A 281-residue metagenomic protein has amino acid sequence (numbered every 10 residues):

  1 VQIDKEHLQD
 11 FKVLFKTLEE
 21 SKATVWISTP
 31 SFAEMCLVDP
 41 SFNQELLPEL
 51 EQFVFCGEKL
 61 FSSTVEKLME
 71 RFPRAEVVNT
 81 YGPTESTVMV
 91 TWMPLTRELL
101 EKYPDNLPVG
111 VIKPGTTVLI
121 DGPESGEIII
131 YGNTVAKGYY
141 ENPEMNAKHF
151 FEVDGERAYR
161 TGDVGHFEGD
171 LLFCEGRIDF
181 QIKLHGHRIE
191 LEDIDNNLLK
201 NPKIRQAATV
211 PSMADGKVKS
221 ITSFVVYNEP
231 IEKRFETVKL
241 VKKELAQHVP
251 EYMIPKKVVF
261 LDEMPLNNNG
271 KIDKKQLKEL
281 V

Functional and structural regions predicted by a protein language model:
V1-P123, E127-T134, A158, I182: Motif- and composition-driven signal specific to adenylation
E76-N79, P94-V281: AMP-dependent adenylate-forming
